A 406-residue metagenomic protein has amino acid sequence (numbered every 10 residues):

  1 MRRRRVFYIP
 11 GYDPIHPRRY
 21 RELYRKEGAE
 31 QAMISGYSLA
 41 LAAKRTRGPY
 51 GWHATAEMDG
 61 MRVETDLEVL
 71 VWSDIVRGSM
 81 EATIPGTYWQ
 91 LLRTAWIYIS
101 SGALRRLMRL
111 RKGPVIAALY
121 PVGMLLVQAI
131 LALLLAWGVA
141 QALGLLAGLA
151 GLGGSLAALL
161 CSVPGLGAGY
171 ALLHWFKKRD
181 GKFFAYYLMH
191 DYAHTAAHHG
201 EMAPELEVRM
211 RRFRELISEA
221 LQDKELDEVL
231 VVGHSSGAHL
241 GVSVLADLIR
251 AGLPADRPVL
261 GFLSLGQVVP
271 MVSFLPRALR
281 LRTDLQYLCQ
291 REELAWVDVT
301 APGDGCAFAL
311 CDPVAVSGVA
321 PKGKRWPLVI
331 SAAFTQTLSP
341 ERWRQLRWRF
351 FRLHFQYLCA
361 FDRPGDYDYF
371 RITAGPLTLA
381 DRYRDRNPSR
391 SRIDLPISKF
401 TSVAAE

Functional and structural regions predicted by a protein language model:
M1-L166, C311: N-terminal low-complexity, Ser/Thr- and acidic-residue-enriched intrinsically disordered segments
R5, P10-A29, S35, H199-C306: Serine-dependent carboxylesterase/thioesterase catalytic core of lipase-like alpha/beta-hydrolase/SGNH enzymes
V6, V63, V69-V71, V76 (+14 more regions): Extended aliphatic helical segments
P14, V63-V122, G153-E225, Q356-E406: Active-site catalytic motif of lipid deacylating hydrolases and related acyltransferases
E30, I75, P85, Q90 (+2 more regions): Lipolytic serine-hydrolase domain surface
T65, G167-Y170, H174-W175, R179-Y187 (+3 more regions): Long hydrophobic alpha-helices with heptad-repeat/coiled-coil character
T94, H234, R352-H354: A composition-driven signal for long, intrinsically disordered, charge-rich low-complexity tracts
